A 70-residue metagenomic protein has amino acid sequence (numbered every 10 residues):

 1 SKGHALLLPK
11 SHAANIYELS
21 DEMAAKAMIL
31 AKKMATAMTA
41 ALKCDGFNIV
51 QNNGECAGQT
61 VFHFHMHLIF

Functional and structural regions predicted by a protein language model:
S1-F70: HIT superfamily nucleotide-processing domains
